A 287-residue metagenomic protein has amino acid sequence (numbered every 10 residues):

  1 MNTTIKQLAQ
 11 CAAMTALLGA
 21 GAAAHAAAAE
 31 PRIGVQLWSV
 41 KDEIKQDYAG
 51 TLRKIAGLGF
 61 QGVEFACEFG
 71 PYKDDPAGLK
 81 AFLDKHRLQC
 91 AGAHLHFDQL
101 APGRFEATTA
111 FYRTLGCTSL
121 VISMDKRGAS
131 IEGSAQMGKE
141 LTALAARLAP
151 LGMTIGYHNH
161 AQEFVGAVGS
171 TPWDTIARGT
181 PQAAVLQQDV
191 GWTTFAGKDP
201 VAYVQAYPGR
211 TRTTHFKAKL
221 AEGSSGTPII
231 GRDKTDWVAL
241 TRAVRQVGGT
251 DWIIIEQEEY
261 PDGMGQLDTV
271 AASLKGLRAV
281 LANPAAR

Functional and structural regions predicted by a protein language model:
N2-A12: Bacterial N-terminal signal peptides that target proteins for export
Q10-A20: Bacterial N-terminal signal peptides
H25-T118, K275, A282-R287: N-terminal pre-domain/capping segments
P31-Q36, V63-F65, C90-L95, L120-I122 (+4 more regions): Hydrophobic faces of well-ordered beta-strands that scaffold small-molecule active sites in alpha/beta enzyme cores
V40-Q46, F65-D75, H96-R104, K126-A135 (+5 more regions): Acidic-and-aromatic substrate-binding clefts and catalytic sites of carbohydrate-active enzymes
R53, F82, Q89, F97-V185 (+2 more regions): Active-site acidic/histidine proton-transfer and metal-coordination neighborhood in alpha/beta enzyme cores
P150-K234: Acidic/histidine-rich catalytic cores of soluble enzymes
Y260-R287: Aromatic-rich peripheral "rim/lid" segments of glycoside hydrolase catalytic domains that contact and position glycan
